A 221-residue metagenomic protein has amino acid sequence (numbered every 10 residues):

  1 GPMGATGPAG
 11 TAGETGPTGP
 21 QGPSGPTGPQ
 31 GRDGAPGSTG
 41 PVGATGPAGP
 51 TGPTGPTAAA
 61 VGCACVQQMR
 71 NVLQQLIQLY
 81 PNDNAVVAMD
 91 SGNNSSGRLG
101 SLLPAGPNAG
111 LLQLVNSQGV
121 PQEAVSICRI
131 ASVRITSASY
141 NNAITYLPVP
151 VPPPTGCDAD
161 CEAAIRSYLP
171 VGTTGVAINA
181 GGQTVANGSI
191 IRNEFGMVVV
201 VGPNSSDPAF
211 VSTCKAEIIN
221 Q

Functional and structural regions predicted by a protein language model:
G1-A64: Collagen/collagen-like triple-helix sequence repeat recognition
P56-Q221: Conserved RNA-binding domains used in RNP assembly and mRNA/RNA metabolism
